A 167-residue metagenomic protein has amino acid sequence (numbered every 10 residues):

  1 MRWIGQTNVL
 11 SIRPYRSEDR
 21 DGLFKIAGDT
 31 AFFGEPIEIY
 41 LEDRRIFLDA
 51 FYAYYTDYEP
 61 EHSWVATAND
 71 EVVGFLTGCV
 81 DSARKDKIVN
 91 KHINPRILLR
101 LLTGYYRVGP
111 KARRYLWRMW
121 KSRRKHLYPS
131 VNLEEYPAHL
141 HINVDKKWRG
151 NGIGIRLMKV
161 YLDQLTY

Functional and structural regions predicted by a protein language model:
S11-K25: A short beta-loop-alpha structural element at the N-terminal edge of CoA-dependent acyl/N-acetyltransferase catalytic
F33-Y40: A short gly/proline-enriched turn/hairpin at secondary-structure junctions
Y40, G78-R84: A conserved beta-strand-loop-helix scaffold within acyl/acetyltransferase catalytic domains
L41-S63: Active-site rim helix/loop that mediates acceptor-substrate recognition in acyltransferases
V65, E71-V80: Conserved beta-strand in the GNAT
A83-H141: Conserved acyl-donor/pantetheine-binding loop and adjacent beta-alpha core of acyl/acetyltransferases and related
I142-K147: Active-site acidic-Proline motif in GNAT/NAT acetyltransferases
G150-Q164: Conserved acetyl-CoA-binding loop-helix of GNAT-fold acetyltransferases
